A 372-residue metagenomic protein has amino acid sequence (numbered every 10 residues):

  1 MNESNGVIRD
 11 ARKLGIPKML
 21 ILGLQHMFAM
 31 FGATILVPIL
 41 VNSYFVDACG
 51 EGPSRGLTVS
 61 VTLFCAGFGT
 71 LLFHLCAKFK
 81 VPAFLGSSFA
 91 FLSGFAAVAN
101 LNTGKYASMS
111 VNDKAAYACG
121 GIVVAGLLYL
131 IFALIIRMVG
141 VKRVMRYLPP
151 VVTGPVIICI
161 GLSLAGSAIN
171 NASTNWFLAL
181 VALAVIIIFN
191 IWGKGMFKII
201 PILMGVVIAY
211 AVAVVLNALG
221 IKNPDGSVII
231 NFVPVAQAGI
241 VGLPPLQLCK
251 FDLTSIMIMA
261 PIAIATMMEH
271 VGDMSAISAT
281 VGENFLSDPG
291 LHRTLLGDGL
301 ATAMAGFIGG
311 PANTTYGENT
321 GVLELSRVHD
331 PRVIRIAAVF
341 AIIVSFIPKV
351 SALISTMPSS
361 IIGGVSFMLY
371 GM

Functional and structural regions predicted by a protein language model:
M1-I21, I221-P245, A279-L286, T294: Intrinsically disordered, low-complexity non-transmembrane regions of multi-pass membrane transporters
M1-P82, S93-V111: N-terminal signal-anchor module of multipass membrane proteins
N42-L72, P261-P331: Membrane-embedded helical hairpins/re-entrant loop segments and their flanking transmembrane helices within multi-pass
G52-P53, L75-K78, A303-F307, E318-M372: Hydrophobic alpha-helical bundle architecture
P53-S54, F177, V185-M257, A263-G272: Flexible hinge motifs at transmembrane-helix junctions and intramembrane kinks/re-entrant loops in multi-pass membrane
L57, F79-F91, V144-T153, K198-M204 (+3 more regions): Short, non-helical or kinked segments that cap or interrupt transmembrane helices
G69-V81, Y129-R143, I186-G195, M274-G282 (+1 more regions): C-terminal ends of transmembrane helices
N100, N112-L219, A337-M372: Membrane-embedded alpha-helical modules
